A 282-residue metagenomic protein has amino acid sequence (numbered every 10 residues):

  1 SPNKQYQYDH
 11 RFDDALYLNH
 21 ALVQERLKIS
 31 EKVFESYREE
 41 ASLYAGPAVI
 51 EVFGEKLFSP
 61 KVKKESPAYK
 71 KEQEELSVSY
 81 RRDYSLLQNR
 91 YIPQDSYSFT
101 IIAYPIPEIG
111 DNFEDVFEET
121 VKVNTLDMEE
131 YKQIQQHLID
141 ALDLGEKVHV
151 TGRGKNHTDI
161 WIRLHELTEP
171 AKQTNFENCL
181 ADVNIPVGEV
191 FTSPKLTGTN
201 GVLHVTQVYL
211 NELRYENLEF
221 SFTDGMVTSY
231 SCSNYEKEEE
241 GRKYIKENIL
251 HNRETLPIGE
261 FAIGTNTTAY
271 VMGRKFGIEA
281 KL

Functional and structural regions predicted by a protein language model:
S1-G198: Active-site bordering "gate/hinge" segments that shape substrate access to catalytic or cofactor-binding pockets
V49-E51, T100, H149, W161 (+4 more regions): Structured core elements
E55-L57, I106, K155, L167 (+4 more regions): Short, glycine-/Ser/Thr-/acidic-enriched flexible segments
K61-K64, G110-D115, Q173-N175, R214-L218 (+3 more regions): A short secondary-structure junction signal
S66-A68, H165-T168, E219-T223, G277-E279: Short, solvent-exposed amphipathic alpha-helical segments in soluble enzyme and RNA/protein-processing domains
G145-V148, Y215, V227, I258: A broad structural signal for short, well-ordered beta-strand segments within beta-sheet-rich domains
S193-N252: Long, well-ordered mid-to-C-terminal structural blocks that present hydrophobic/aromatic surfaces
S229-L282: Dual-mode signal for accessory low-complexity, basic/Gly-rich regions
